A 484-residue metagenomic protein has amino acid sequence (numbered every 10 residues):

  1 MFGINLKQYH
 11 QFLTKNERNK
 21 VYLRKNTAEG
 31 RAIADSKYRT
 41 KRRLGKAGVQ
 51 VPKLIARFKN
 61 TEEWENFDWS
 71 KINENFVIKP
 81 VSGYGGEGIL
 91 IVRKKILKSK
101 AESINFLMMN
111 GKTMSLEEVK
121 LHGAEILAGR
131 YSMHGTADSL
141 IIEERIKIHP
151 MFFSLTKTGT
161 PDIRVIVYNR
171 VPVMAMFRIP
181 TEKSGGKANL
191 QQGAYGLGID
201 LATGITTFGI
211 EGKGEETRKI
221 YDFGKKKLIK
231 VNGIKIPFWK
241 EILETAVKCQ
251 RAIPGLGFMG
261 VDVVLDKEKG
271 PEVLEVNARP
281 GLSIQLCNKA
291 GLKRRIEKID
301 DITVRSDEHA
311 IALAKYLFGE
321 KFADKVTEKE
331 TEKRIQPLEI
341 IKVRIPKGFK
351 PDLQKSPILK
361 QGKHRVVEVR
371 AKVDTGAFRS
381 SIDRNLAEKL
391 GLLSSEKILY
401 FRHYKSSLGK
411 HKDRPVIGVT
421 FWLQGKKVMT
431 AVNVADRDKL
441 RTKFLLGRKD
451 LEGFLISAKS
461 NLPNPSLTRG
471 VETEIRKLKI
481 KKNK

Functional and structural regions predicted by a protein language model:
M1-T14: Conserved oxyanion/phosphate-binding beta-strand-loop segments in alpha/beta enzyme cores
Q11-N26, G30-P161, N169-R170, G376: Active-site nucleotide/adenylate-binding loops and adjacent lid/helix of ATP-dependent enzymes
V77-K79, L90, L155, D162-I179 (+2 more regions): Beta-strand scaffold of nucleotide-dependent catalytic cores
V92-K95, K100-V119, R170-K219: Short, His- and charge-rich active-site/binding loops that engage polyanionic ligands
I126-K157, S184-D266: A long amphipathic alpha-helix within ATP-dependent nucleotide-binding catalytic cores
I166-Y168, V264-E268, A435: Short beta-strand micro-motifs enriched in acidic
K227-P237, R251, L265-P337: C-terminal active-site "lid" helix and adjoining low-complexity regulatory extension at the edge of ATP-using catalytic
D301-K484: Pepsin/retropepsin-fold aspartyl endopeptidases
